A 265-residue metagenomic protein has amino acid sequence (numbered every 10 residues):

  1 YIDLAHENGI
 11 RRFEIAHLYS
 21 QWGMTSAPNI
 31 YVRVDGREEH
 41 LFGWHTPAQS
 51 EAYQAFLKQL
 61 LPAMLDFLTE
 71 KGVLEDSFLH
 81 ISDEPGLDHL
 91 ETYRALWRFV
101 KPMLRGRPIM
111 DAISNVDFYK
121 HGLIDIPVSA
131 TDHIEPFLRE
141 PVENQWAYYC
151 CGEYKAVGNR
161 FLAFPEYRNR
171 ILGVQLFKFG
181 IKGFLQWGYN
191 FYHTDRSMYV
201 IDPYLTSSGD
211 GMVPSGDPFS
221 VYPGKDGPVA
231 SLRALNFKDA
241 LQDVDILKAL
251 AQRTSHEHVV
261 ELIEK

Functional and structural regions predicted by a protein language model:
Y1-M103, D111-H121, N190-H193: Aromatic-lined carbohydrate-binding surfaces of glycoside hydrolases
D66-I81, E91-K265: Substrate-binding groove of N-acetylhexosamine-processing glycoside hydrolases
